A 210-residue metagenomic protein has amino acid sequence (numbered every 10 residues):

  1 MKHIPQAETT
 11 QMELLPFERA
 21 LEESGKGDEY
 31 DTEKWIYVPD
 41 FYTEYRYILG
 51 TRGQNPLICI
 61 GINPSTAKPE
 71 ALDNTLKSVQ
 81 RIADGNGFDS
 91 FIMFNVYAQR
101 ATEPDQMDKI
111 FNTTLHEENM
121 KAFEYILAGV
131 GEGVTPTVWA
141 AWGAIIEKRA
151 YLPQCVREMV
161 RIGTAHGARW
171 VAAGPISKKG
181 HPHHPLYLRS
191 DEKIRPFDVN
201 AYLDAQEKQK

Functional and structural regions predicted by a protein language model:
M1-D73: Active-site and ligand/interface coordination hotspots across diverse enzymes and nucleic-acid-associated assemblies
K2-H3, M107-K210: Glycine/proline-rich loop-helix segments at beta-alpha junctions forming the active-site rim of enzyme cores
R46-R52, A71-F91, E124-G131: Short amphipathic alpha-helices and their capping/turn segments at secondary-structure boundaries
P56, D89-S90, R169: Residues at the starts of beta-strands that form the adenosine-phosphate
I62, V96, W142-A144: Short, well-ordered beta-to-alpha junction loops that form the rim of enzyme active sites and present histidine/acidic
T66, R100, I146: Feature marks short, surface-exposed loop/turn motifs that line or immediately flank catalytic pockets and channel
P69, E103, R149-Y151: Short glycine-/acidic-enriched loop or helix-start segments at secondary-structure transitions that form or flank
D89-M107: Short connector loops at secondary-structure junctions
